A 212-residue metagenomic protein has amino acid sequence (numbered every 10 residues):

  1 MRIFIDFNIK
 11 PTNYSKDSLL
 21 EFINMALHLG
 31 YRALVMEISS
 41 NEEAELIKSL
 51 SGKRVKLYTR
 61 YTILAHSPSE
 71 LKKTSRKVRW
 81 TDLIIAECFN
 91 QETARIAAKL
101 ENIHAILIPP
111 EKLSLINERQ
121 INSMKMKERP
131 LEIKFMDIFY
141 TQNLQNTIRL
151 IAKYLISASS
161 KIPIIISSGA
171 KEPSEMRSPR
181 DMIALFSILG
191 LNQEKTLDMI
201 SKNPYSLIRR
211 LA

Functional and structural regions predicted by a protein language model:
M1-L34, E42-Y58, S69-T81, E92-A212: Charged catalytic cores and adjacent phosphate/nucleic-acid-binding surfaces used for phosphate/nucleic-acid chemistry
R60-T62: Regulatory helix-to-disordered linker/tail regions at the edges of structured cores
A65, A86-C88: Short beta-strand elements of ligand-binding domains
